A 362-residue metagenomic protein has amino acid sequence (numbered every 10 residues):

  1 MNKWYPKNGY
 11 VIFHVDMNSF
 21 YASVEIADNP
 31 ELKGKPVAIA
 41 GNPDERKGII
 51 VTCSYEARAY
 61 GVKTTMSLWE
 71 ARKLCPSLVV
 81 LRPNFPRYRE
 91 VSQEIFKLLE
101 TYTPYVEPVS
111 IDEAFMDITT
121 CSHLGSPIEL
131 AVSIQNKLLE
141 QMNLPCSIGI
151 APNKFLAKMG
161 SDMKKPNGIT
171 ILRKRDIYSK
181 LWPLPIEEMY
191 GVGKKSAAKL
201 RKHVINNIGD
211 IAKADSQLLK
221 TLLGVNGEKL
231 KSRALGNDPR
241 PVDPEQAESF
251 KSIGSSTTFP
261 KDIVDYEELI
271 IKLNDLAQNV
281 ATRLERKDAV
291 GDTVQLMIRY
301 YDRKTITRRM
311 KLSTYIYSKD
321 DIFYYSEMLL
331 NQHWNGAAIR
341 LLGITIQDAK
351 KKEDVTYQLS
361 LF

Functional and structural regions predicted by a protein language model:
M1-L222, N226-E228, K352-D354, L359-F362: Gly/Gly-Pro- and Ser/Thr-rich, intrinsically disordered tail segments characteristic of DNA damage-repair and tolerance
Y5-K7, H14, E188, A198-L341 (+1 more regions): DNA-contacting surface of Y-family translesion DNA polymerases
E113, L341-G343: Extracellular/lumenal ectodomain signal focusing on beta-strand-rich modules and carbohydrate-recognition contexts
